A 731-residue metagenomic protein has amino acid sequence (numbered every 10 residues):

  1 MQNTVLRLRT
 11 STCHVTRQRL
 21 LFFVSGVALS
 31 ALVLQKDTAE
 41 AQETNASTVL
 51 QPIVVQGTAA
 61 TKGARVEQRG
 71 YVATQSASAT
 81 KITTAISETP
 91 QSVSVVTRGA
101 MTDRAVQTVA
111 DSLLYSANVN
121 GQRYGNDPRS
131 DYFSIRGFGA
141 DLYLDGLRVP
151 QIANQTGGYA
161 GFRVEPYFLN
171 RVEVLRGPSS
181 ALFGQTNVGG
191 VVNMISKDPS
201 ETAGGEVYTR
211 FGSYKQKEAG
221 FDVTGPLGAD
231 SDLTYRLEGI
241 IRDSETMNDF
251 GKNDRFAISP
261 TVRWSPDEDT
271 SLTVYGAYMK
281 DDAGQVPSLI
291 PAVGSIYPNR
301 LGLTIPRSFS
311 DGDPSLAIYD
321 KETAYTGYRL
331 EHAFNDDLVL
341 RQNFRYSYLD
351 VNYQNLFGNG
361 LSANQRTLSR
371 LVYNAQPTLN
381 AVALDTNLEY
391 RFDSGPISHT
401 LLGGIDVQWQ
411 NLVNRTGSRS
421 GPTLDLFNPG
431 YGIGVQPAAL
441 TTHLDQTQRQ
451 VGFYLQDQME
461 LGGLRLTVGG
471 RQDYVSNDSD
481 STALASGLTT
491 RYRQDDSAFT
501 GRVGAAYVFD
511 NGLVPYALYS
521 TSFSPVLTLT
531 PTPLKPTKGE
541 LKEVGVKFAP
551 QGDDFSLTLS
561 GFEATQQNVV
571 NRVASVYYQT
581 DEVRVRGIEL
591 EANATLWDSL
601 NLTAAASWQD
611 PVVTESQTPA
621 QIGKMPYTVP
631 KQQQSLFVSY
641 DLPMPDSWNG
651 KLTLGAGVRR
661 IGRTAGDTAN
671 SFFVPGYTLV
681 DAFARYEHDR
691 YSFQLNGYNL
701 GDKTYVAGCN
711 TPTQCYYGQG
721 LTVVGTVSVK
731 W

Functional and structural regions predicted by a protein language model:
Q2, R659-D667, R685-W731: C-terminal beta-signal and adjacent terminal beta-strands/loops of Gram-negative outer-membrane beta-barrel proteins
Q51-T202, V544: Acidic, small-polar-rich N-terminal luminal/periplasmic segments of exported/outer-membrane proteins
Q151, Y167-N170, A181-I258, P266-T270 (+2 more regions): Outer-membrane beta-barrel translocator/receptor signature
R242-T246, I258-A333, Y348-L379, P422-Q450: Acidic/polar loop-and-plug regions of large Gram-negative outer-membrane beta-barrel proteins
R263-D267, L379, S398-L402, D406-Q408 (+2 more regions): Structural signature of Gram-negative outer-membrane beta-barrels, strongest in the C-terminal barrel of TonB-dependent
D282-S295, N411-N414, R502-F548, D553-T580 (+3 more regions): Surface-exposed extracellular loop regions of Gram-negative outer-membrane beta-barrel proteins, predominantly
E331-A333, D337-R345, L349-N355, P536-D598 (+1 more regions): Membrane-embedded beta-barrel scaffold of Gram-negative outer-membrane proteins
E563, T580-T668, G701, T726-K730: Gram-negative outer-membrane beta-barrel transporters
